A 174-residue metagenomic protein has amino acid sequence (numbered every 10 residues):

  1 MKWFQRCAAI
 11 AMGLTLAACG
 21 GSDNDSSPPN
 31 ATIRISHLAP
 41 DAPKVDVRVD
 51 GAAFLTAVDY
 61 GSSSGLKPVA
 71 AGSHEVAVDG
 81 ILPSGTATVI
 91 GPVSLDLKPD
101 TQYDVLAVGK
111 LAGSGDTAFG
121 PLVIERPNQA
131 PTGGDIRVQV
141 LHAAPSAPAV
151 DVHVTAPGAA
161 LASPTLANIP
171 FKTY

Functional and structural regions predicted by a protein language model:
M1-A17: Sec-dependent bacterial lipoprotein signal peptides
C19-Y174: Intrinsically disordered, low-complexity polar regions and short flexible loop motifs
